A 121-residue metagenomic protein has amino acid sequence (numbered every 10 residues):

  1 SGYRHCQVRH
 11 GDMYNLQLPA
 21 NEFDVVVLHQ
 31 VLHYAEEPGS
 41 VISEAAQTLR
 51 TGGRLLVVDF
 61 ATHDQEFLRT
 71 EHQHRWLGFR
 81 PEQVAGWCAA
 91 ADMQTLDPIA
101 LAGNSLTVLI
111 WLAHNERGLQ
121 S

Functional and structural regions predicted by a protein language model:
G2-Y14: Conserved SAM-binding strand-loop segment of SAM-dependent methyltransferases
R9, V27, L56: Conserved Rossmann-like nucleotide-binding pocket used by diverse enzymes that bind dinucleotide cofactors
Y14-V26: A short acidic, Gly/Pro-enriched loop at the edge of an enzyme's catalytic core that lines a small-molecule cofactor
D24-E37: A short SAM/SAH-binding and catalytic strip from SAM-dependent methyltransferases
G39-R54: A short glycine-rich, Lys/Arg-flanked "PGG" loop and its adjoining helix->strand segment in the class I
R54-L112: C-terminal alpha-helical "lid/dimerization" subdomain adjacent to the S-adenosyl-L-methionine
W111-S121: C-terminal lobe and adjacent flexible extensions of AdoMet/dcAdoMet transferase-like proteins
